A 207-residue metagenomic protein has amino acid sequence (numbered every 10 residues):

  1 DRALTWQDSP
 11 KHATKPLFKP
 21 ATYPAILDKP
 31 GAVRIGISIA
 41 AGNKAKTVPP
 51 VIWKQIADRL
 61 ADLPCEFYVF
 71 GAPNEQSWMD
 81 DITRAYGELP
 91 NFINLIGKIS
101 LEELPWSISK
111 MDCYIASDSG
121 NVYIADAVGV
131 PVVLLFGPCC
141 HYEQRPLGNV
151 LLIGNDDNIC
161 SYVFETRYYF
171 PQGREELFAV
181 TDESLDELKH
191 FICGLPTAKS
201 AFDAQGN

Functional and structural regions predicted by a protein language model:
D1-K46, P50, A198-G206: Mid-sequence helix-capping/hinge segment at a functional interface
P20-A21, S100-L104, D157-V163: A short acidic, often aromatic-flanked loop/helix-cap motif at beta-alpha or helix-coil junctions that lines enzyme
A41-N43, N74, C139-C140: Short, glycine/serine-rich, charged loops/turns that create anion-binding and catalytic segments at active sites
A45, S77, I124, Y142-E143: Glycine/Thr-rich phosphate-binding loops of Rossmann-like dinucleotide-binding domains
I52-G137: Donor-binding and catalytic core of enzymes assembling or modifying cell-surface/extracellular glycoconjugates
N94, D126-G206: Nucleotide-sugar donor-binding patch of glycosyltransferase catalytic domains
